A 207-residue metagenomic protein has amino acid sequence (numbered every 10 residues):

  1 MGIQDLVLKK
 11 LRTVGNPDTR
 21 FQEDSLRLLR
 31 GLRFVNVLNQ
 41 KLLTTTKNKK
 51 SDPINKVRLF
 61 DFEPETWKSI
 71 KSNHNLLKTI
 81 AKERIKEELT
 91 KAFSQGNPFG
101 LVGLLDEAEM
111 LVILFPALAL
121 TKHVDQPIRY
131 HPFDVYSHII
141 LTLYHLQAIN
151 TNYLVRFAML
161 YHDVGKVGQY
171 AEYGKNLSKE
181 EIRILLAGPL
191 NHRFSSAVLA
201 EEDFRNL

Functional and structural regions predicted by a protein language model:
M1-N152, R156, G165-Y170, E180-I184 (+2 more regions): Glycine- and charge-enriched loop/helix tracts that form the active or gating conduit in phosphate/cation-handling
L160: Accessory nucleic acid-recognition modules appended to NTPase machines
N176-L177: Flexible, surface-exposed loop regions and adjacent strand-edge segments of Gram-negative outer-membrane beta-barrel
